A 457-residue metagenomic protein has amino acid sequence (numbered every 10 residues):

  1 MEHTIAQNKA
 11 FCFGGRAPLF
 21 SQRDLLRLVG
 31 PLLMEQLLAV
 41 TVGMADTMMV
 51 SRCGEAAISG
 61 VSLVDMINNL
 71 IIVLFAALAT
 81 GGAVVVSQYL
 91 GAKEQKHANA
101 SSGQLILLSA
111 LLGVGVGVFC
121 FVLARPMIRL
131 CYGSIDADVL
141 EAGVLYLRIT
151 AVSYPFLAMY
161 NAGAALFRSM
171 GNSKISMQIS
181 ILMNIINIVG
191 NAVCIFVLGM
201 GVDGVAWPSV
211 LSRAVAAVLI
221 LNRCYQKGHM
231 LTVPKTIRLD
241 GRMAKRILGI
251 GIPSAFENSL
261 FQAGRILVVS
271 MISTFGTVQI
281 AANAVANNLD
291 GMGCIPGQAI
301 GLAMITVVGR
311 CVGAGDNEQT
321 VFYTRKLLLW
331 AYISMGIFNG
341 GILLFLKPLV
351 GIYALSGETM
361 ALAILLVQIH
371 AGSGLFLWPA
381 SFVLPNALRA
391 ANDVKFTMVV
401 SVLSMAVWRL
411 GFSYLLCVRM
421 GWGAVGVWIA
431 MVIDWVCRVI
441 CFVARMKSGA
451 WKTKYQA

Functional and structural regions predicted by a protein language model:
M1-L32, V86-S153, I195-I252, V308-G374 (+1 more regions): Short alpha-helical transmembrane segments in multi-pass integral membrane proteins
R16-M48, R52-C53, N69-G81, V85 (+5 more regions): N-terminal transmembrane alpha-helices
R27-D46, I149, M183, S212-A216 (+3 more regions): Transmembrane helical elements of multi-pass membrane transporters/channels
L37-S59, I128-A137, V193-M200, S259-M292 (+3 more regions): Helix-terminus/linker motif at the lipid-water interface of multi-pass membrane proteins
M44-M48, A162-L166, I185-V193, L221 (+6 more regions): Alpha-helical transmembrane segments of multipass membrane proteins
V50-N69, A137-A142, V202-D203, M243-I250 (+5 more regions): Interfacial/gating helices of multi-pass transporter permease domains
I58-V118, L157-S176, V269, I280-L346 (+1 more regions): Small-residue-rich hydrophobic transmembrane alpha-helices
A79, I149-R168, S176-N187, V205-I220 (+5 more regions): Short runs within selected transmembrane alpha-helices of multi-pass transporters and secretion channels
